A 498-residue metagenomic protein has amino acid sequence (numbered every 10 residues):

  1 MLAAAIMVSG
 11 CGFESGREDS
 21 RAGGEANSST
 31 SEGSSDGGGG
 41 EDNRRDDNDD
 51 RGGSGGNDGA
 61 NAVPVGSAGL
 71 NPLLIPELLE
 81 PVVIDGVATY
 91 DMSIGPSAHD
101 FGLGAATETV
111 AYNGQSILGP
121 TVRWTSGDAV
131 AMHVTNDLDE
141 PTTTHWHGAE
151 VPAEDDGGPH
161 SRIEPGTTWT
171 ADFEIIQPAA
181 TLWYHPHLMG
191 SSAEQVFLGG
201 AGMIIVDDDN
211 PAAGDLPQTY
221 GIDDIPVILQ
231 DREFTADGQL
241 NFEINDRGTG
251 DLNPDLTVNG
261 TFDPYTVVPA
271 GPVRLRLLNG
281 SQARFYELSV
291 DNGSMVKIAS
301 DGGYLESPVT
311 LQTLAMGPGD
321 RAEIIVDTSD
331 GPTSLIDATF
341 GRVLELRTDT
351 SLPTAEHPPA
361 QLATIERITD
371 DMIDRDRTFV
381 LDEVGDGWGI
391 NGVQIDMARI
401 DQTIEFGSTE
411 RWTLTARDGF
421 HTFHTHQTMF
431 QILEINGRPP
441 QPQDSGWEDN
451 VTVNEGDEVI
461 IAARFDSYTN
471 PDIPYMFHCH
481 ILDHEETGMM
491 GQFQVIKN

Functional and structural regions predicted by a protein language model:
M1-A3, V8: N-terminal export leaders
C11-A60: Ser/Thr-rich, Pro/Gly/Ala-heavy low-complexity intrinsically disordered linkers and tails of secreted extracellular
F13, G23, R51-E154, G158-T170 (+5 more regions): N-terminal, post-signal-peptide metal-ligating segments of extracellular/periplasmic oxidoreductases, dominated by
G16, D58-G95, F197-Q230, Y304-F420 (+3 more regions): Extended terminal and domain-junction accessory segments
L103, E140-H147, L198, R276 (+2 more regions): Short, hydrophobic/aromatic beta-strand segments
Y112-W124, V130-H133, W146-Q177, A213-P217 (+3 more regions): Extracytoplasmic beta-sandwich strand-turn segments characteristic of Greek-key/jelly-roll folds
A153-E164, L229, A236-I373, P440: Histidine- and aromatic-rich segments of cupredoxin/plastocyanin-like copper-binding domains
A171-D215: Hydrophobic or amphipathic alpha-helical targeting/insertion segments
